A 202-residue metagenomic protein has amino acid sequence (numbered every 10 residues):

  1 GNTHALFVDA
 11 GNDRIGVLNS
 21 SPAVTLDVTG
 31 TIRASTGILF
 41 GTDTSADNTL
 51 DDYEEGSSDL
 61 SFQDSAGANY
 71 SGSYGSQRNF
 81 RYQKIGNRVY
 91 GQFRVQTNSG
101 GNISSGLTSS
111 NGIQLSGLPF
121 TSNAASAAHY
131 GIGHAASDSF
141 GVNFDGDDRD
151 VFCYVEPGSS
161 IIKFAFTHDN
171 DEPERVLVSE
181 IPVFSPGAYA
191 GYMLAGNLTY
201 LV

Functional and structural regions predicted by a protein language model:
G1, G11-D43: Short sequence segments immediately N-terminal to proteolytic processing junctions that release a mature
A5-F7, T25, N79-R81, F152: Short, surface-exposed charged micro-motifs
L6-D9, L26, L50, V89-G91 (+1 more regions): Extracellular/surface recognition and adhesion modules
V8-A10, K84, V155-P157: Generic beta-strand structural signal
G16, R33, Y90, I161-K163: General beta-strand recognition
D43-T49, S57-I85, R94-A124, R175 (+1 more regions): Surface-exposed ligand/attachment interfaces on beta-rich extracellular proteins
F120-D169: Extracellular attachment/recognition segments
S185-V202: Short, structured beta-strand segments at or near domain termini in extracellular proteins/domains
